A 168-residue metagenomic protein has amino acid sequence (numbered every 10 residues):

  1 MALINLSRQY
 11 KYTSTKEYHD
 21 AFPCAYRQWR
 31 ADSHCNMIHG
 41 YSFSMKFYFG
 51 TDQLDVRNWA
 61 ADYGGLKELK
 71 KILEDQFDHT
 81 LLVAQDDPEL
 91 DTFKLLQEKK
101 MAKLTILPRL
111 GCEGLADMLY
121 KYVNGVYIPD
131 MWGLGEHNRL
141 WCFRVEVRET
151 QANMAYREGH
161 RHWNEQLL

Functional and structural regions predicted by a protein language model:
A2-L168: Charge-rich, low-complexity N-terminal segments
